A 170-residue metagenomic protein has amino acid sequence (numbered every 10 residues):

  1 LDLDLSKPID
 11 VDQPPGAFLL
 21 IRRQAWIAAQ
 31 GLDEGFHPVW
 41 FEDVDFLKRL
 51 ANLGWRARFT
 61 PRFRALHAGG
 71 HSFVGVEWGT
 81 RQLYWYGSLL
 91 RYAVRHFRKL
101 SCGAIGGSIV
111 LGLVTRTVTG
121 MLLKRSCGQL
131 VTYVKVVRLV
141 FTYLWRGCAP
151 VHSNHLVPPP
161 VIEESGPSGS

Functional and structural regions predicted by a protein language model:
L1-L3, V76: Short amphipathic alpha-helical surface micro-motifs
D2, K124-G128, R146, P150: Short, flexible coil/linker elements and helix-boundary hinge sites characteristic of intrinsically disordered
L3-G31, G35-R64: A short, conserved alpha-helix in the catalytic core of glycosyltransferases
D4, A104-V118, G147-P158: Short secondary-structure transition/capping segments
Q24, A28, R49, S88-R91 (+2 more regions): Residue-level signal for well-ordered alpha-helical scaffold segments within enzymatic catalytic domains
Q30, L111, S165-S168: Feature targets compositionally biased, intrinsically disordered low-complexity regions with long contiguous runs
F41-V131: Active-site-adjacent helix/loop segment of glycosyltransferases that harbors family-specific signature motifs
V131-S170: Membrane-interface aromatic/basic loop that binds lipid-linked glycans or pyrophosphate carriers, typified by
